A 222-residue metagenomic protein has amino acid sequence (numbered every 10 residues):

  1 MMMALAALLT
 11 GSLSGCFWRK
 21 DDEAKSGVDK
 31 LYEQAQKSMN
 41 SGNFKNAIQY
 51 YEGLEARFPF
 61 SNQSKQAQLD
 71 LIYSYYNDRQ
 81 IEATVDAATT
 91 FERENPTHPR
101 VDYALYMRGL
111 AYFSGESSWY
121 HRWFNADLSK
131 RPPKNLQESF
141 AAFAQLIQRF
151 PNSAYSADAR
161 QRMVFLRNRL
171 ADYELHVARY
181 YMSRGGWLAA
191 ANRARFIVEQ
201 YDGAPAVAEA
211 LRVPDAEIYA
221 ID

Functional and structural regions predicted by a protein language model:
M3-S12: Bacterial N-terminal signal peptides
G11-D222: Acidic, polar-rich low-complexity tracts and alpha-helical solenoid repeat scaffolds
